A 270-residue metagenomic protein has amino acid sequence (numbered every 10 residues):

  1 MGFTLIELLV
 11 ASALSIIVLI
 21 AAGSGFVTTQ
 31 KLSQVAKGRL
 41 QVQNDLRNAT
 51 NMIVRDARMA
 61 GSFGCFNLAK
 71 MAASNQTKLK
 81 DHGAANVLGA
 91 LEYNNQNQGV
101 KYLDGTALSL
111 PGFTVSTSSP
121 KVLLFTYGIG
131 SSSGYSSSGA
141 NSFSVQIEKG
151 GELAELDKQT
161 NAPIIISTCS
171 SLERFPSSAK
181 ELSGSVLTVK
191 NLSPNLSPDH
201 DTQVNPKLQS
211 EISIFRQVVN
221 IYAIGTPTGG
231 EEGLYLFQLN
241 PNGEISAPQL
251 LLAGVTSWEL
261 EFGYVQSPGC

Functional and structural regions predicted by a protein language model:
G2-T4, L8-L9, F215, A223-I224: Contiguous N-terminal and early-domain "leader" segments and peripheral loops that mark the onset or edge of a domain
F3-A60: Aliphatic-rich helix starts adjacent to a transmembrane/signal segment
V54-C270: N-terminal pilin/flagellin-like segments and related low-complexity appendage regions
